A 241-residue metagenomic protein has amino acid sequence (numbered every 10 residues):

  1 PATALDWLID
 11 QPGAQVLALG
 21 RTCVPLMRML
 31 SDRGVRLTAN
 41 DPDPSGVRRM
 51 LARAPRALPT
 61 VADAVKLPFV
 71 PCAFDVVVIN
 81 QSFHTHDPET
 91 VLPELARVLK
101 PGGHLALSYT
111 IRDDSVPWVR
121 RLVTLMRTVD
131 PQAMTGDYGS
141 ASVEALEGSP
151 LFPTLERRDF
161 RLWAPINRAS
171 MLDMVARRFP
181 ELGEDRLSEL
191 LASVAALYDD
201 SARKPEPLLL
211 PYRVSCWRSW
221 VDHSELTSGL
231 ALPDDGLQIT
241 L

Functional and structural regions predicted by a protein language model:
P1-A14: Conserved alpha-helix/loop element of class I SAM-dependent methyltransferases that forms part of the SAM/SAH-binding
D10, H86, V98-L99: A generic alpha-to-beta junction signature in SAM-dependent methyltransferases
Q15-L67: Class I SAM-dependent methyltransferase SAM/SAH-binding core
V65-V77: A short acidic, Gly/Pro-enriched loop at the edge of an enzyme's catalytic core that lines a small-molecule cofactor
N80-S82: Short catalytic micro-motifs in class I SAM-dependent methyltransferases
T85-L95: A short, conserved alpha-helix within the catalytic core of class I
A96, K100-A164: Conserved catalytic/acceptor-binding region of the Class I
E147-L241: Conserved Class I S-adenosyl-L-methionine
